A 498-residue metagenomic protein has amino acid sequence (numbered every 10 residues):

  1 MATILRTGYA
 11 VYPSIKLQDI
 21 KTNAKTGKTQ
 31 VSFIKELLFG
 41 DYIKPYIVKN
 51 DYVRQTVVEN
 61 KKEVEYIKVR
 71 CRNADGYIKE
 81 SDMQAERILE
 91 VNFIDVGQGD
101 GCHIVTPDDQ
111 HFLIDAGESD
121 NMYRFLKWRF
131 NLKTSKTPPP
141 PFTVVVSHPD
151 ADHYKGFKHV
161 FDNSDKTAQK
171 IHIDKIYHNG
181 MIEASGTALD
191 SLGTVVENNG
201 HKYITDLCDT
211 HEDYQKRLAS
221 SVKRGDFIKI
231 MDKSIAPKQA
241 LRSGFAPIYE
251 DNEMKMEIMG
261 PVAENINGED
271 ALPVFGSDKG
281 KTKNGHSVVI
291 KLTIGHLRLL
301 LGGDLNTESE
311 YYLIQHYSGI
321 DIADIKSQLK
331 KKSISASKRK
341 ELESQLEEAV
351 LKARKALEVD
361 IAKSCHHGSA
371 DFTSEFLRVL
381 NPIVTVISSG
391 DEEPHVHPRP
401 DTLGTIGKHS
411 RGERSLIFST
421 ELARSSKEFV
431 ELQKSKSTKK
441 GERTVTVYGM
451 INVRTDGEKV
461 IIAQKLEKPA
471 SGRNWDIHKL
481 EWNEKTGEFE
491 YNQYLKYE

Functional and structural regions predicted by a protein language model:
M1-R6, A10: Charged, low-complexity interaction regions that mediate assembly/partner binding in large macromolecular machines
R6, S14, K28, K35 (+9 more regions): Flexible, acidic/histidine-containing loops and adjacent segments that form or flank the divalent-metal
Q18-S32: Short alpha-helix capping/helix-loop boundary micro-motifs
N92-F93, C102-V105, H111-D115, P141-S147 (+6 more regions): Structural recognition of the beta-strand scaffold that forms the well-ordered cores of secreted hydrolase catalytic
Q98-D100, D120-N121, P149-K155, I182-G186 (+4 more regions): Active-site environment of divalent metal-dependent phosphoester hydrolases
C102, K158-F161, F376-L377: Histidine-anchored nucleotide/phosphate-binding helix
D109-F112, D120-H178, V350-S369, N381-T385: Active-site metal-binding motif and surrounding structural segment of the metallo-beta-lactamase
A349-A353, V359-L432: Internal alpha/beta domain cores that form substrate/cofactor-binding pockets in large enzymes and binding proteins
